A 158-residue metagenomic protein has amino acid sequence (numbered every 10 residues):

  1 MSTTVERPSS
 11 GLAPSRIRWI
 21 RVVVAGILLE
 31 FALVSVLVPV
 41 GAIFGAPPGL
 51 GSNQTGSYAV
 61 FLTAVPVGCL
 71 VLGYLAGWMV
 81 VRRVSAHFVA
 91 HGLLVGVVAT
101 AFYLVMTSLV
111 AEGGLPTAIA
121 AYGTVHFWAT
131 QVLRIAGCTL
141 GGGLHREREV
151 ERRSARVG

Functional and structural regions predicted by a protein language model:
S2-G158: Juxtamembrane/disordered regions of integral membrane proteins
